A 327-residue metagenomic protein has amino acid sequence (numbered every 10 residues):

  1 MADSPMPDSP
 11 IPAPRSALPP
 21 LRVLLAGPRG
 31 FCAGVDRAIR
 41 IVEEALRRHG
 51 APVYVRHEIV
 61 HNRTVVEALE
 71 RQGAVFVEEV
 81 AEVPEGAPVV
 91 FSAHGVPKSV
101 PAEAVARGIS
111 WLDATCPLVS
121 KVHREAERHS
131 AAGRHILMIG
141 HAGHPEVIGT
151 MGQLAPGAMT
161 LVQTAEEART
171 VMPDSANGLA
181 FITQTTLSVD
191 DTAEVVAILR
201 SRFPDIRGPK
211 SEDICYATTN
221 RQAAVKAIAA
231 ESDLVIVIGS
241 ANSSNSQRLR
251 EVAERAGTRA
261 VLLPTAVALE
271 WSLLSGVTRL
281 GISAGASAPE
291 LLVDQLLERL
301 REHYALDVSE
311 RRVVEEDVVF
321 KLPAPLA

Functional and structural regions predicted by a protein language model:
A2-D3, P7-A286, E290-A327: The feature marks the mature, well-folded catalytic cores of soluble enzymes
